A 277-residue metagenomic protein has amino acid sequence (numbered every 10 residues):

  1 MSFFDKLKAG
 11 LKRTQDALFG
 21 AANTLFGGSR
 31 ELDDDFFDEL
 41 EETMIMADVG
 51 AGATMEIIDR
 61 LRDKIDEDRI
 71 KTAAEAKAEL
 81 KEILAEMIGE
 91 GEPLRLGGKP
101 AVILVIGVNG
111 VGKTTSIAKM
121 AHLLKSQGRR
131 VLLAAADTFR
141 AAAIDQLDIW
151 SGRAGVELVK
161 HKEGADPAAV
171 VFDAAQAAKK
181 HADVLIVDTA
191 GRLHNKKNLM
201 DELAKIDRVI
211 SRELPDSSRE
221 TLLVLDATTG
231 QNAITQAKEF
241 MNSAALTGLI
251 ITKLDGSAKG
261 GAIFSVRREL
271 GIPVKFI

Functional and structural regions predicted by a protein language model:
M1-K8: Compositionally biased, charge-rich terminal segments
K8-T14, K113-H122, V209, G230-Q236: Short, composition-biased local secondary-structure segments
R13, A17-A136, A143-K179, D183-V187: Primarily NTPase-proximal linker/entry elements flanking Walker-type ATP/GTP-binding cores
G28, M46, G50, N109 (+6 more regions): G-domain G4 guanine-recognition motif of GTPases
D63-D66, G191-R192, A245: Glycine-rich phosphate/diphosphate-binding loops and the adjacent beta-loop-alpha structural elements that coordinate
V105-G107, G191, K197: Acidic/glycine-enriched edge-of-secondary-structure segments
Q146, D166-K180, N195-I277: Conserved catalytic-core segment of NTP-binding enzymes
